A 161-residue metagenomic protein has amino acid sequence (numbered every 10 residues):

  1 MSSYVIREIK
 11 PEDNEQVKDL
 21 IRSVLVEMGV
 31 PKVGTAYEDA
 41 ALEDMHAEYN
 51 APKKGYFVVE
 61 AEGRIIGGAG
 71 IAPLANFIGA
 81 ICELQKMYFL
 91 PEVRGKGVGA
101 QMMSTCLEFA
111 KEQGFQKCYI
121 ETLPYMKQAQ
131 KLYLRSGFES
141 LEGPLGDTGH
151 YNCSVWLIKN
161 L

Functional and structural regions predicted by a protein language model:
S2-V5, Q85, Q116, C153: Short amphipathic alpha-helical segments
Y4, E8-P91, M103-T105, F109 (+2 more regions): Acetyl-CoA-dependent GNAT
L20, Q116-Y119, L123-L161: C-terminal "cap" of GNAT-fold acetyltransferases
V26-G29, M45, G99, G137 (+1 more regions): Residue-level signature of transmembrane alpha-helix interfaces in integral membrane proteins
R64, F77-I78, K86-S104, K111-Q113 (+3 more regions): Conserved glycine-rich acetyl-CoA-binding loop
